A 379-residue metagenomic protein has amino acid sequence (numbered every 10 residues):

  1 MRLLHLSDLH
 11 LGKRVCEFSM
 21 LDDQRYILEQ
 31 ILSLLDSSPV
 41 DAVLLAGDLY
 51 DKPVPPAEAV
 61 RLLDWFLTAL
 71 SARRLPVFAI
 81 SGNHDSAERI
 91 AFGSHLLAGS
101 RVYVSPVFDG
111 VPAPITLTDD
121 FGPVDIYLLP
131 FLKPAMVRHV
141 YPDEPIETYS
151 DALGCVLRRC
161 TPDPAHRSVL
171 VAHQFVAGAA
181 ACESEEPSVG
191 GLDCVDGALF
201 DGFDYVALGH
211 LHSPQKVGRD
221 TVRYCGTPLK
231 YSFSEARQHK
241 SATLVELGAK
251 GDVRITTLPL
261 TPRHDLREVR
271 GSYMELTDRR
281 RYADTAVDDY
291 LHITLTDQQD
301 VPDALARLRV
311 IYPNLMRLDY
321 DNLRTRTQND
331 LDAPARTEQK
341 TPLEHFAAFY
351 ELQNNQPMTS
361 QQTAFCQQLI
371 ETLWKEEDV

Functional and structural regions predicted by a protein language model:
M1-T68, A72, Q362-T372, E376: N-terminal active-site segment of His-dependent metallophosphoesterases
L4, L44, F78, S105 (+6 more regions): Hydrophobic/aromatic beta-strand patches that form the interior of the parallel beta-sheet core in alpha/beta enzyme
D8, L28, V43, D48 (+8 more regions): Divalent metal-coordination and catalytic microenvironments
L35-P39, D119-F121, P162-A165, D284-A286: Glycine-rich phosphate-binding loop signature in dinucleotide/nucleotide-binding domains
S37, A42, L247-V379: Accessory, non-catalytic peripheral segments of nucleic-acid enzymes
P55, H84-G218: His/Asp/Glu-rich metal-coordinating catalytic cores of metallo-dependent phosphodiesterases/hydrolases acting on
A72-V77, H166: A short helix->loop->beta-strand "cap" motif at the edges of active sites that frequently abuts
P112-V124, L129, V222-V287: Binuclear metal-dependent phosphoesterase catalytic core
